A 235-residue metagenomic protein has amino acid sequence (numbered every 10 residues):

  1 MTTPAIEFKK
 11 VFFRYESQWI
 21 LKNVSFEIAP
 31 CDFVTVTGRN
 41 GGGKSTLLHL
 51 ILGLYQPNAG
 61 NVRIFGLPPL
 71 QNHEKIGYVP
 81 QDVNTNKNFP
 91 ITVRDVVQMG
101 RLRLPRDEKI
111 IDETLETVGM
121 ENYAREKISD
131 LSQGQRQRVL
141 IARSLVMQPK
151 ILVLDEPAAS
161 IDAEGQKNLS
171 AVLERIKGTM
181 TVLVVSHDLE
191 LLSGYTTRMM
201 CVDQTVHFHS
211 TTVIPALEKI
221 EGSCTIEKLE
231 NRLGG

Functional and structural regions predicted by a protein language model:
L52: Helix-to-loop junction immediately C-terminal to a conserved catalytic motif
G60-E74: Conserved ABC transporter NBD signature motif
E108-Y123: Conserved ABC ATPase "signature" region
K127-L131, Q135: Conserved ABC ATPase signature
L152-E156: Catalytic Walker B motif of ABC-type/P-loop ATPase nucleotide-binding domains
Q166-G178: Helical segment within the ABC ATPase nucleotide-binding domain
Q204-R232: Conserved beta-strand-loop-alpha-helix hinge in the C-terminal portion of ABC ATPase nucleotide-binding domains
